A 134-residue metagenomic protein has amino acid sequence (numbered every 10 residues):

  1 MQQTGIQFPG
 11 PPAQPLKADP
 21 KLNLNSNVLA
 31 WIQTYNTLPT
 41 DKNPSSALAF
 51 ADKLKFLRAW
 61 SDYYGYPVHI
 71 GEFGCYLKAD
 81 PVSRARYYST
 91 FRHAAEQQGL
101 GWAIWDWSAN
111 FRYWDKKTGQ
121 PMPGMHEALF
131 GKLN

Functional and structural regions predicted by a protein language model:
M1-N134: Substrate-binding clefts and catalytic carboxylate motifs of secreted carbohydrate-active enzymes
